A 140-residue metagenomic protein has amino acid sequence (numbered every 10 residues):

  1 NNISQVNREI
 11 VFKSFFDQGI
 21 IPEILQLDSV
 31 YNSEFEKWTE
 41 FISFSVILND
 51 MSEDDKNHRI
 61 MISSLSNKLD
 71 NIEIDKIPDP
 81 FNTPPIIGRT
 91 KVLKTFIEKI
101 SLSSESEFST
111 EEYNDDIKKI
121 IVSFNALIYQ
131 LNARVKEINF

Functional and structural regions predicted by a protein language model:
N1-I60: Immediate post-signal-peptide N-terminus of mature secreted/exported proteins
V11-Y31, K99-F140: C-terminal amphipathic alpha-helix
E36, E40-S43, I60, S64-N67 (+4 more regions): Charged, amphipathic alpha-helical oligomerization/scaffolding segments
W38, N82-T83, E112, S123: Poly-acidic low-complexity segments
F41-M51, N71-I77, S101: Acidic/histidine-rich, surface-exposed loop or edge segments in extracytoplasmic proteins
M51-D55, T83, E107-T110: Active-site oxyanion-binding pockets that recognize sulfate/phosphate
R59-S63, T83-K91, E111-K118: Short, charged, amphipathic alpha-helical segments
L69-I87: Short, solvent-exposed, charged loop/turn and helix-capping segments that join or cap alpha-helices on peripheral
